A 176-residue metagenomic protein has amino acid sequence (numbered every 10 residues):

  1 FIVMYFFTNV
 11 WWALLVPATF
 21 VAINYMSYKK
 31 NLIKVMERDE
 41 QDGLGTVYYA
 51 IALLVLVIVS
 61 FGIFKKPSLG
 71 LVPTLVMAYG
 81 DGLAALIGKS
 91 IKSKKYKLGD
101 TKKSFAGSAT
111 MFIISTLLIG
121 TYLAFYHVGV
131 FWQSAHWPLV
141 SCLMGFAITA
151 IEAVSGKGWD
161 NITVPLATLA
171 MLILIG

Functional and structural regions predicted by a protein language model:
F1-L15, N24-T121, F125-L174: Interhelical loop and helix-boundary elements at the membrane-water interface of polytopic inner-membrane proteins
